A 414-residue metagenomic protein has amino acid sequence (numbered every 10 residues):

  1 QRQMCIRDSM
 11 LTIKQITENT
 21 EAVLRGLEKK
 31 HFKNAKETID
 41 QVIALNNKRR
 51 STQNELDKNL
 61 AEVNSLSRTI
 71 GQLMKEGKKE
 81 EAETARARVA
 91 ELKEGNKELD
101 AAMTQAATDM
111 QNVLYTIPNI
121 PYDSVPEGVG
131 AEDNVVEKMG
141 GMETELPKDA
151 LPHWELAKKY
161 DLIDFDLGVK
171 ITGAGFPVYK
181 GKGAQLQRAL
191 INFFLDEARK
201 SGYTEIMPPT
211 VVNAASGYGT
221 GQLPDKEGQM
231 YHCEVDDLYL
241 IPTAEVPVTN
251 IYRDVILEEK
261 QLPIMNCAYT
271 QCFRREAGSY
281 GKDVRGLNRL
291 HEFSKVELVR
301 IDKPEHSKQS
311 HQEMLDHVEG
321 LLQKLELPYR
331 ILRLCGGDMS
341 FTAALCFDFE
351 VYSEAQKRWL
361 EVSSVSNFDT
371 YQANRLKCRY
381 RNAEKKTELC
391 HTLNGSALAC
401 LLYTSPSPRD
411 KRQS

Functional and structural regions predicted by a protein language model:
Q1-S9, Y403-D410: Conserved small/polar residues in nucleotide/adenosyl-binding loops
M10-M142: N-terminal alpha-helical targeting/anchoring segments
E21, R50, L195, D316 (+1 more regions): Solvent-exposed alpha-helix faces
K36, M139-S405: TRNA-recognition modules of translation machinery and tRNA-sensing kinases, especially anticodon-binding
